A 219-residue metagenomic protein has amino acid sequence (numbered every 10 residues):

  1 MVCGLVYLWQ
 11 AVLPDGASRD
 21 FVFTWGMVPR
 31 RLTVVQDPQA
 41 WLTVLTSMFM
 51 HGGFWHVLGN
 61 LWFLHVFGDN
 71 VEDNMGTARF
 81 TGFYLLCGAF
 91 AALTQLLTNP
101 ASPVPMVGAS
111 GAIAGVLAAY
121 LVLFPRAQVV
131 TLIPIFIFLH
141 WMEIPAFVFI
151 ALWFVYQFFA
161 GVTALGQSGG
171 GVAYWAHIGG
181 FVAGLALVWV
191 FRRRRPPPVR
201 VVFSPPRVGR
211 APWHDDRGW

Functional and structural regions predicted by a protein language model:
M1-W219: A detector for small-residue-rich transmembrane helices and their helix-helix packing motifs
